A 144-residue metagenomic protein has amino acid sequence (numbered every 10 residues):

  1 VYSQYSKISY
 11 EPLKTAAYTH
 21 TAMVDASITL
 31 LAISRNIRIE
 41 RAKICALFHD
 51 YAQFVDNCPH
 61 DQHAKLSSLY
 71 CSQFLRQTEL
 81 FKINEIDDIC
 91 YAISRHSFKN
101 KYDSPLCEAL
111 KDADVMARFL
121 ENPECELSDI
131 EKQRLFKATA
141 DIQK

Functional and structural regions predicted by a protein language model:
V1-K7: Short alpha-helical hairpin
S9-I37, F48, Q77, R95-K144: Divalent metal-dependent phosphate-bond-processing catalytic cores, especially two-metal-ion Mg2+/Mn2+ enzymes that act
T15, T19, V55-C58, Q62 (+1 more regions): A short glycine-/small-residue-rich loop at the edge of a beta-strand within enzyme catalytic domains
T19-M23, H63-L69: Short acidic alpha-helix initiation/capping motifs at coil-to-helix transition points, especially at protein N-termini
I39-C58, H63, S67, D88-S97: His-Asp-centered metal-binding catalytic motifs of divalent-metal-dependent phosphohydrolases/nucleases
F74-F81: Post-HExxH zinc-binding segment in Zn-dependent metallohydrolases
I83-D87: All-alpha amphipathic helical-bundle segments outside canonical DNA-binding/catalytic cores that form hydrophobic
